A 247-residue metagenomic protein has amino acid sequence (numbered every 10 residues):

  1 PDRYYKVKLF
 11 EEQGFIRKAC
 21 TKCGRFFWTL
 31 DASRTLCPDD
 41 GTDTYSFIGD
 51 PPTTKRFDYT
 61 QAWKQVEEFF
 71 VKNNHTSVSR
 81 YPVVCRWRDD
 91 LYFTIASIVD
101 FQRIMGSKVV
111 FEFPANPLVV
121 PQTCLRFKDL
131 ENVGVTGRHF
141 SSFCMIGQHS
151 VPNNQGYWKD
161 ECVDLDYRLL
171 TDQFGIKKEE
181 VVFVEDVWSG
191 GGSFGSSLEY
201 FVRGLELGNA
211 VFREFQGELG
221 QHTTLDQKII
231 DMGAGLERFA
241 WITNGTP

Functional and structural regions predicted by a protein language model:
P1-I16: A broadly conserved sequence feature marking short terminus-proximal activation segments in nucleic acid-centric
R17-C20, G24, S33-R34: Residues immediately within or flanking Cys/His clusters that coordinate Zn2+ in small zinc-binding modules
F27: Cys/His-coordinated zinc-finger cores
L30-T44: Cysteine-rich micro-motifs
F47-P247: Structured aminoacyl-transfer and RNA-binding surfaces used for tRNA recognition/handling in the translation apparatus
